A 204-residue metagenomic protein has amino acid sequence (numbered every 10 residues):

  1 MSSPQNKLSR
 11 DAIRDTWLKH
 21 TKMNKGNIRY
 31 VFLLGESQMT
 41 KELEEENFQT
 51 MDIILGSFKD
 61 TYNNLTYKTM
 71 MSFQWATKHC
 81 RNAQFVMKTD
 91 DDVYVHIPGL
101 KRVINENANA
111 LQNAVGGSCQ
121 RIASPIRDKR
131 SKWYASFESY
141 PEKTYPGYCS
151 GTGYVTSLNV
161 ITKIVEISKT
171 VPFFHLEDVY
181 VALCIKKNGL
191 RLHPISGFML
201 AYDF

Functional and structural regions predicted by a protein language model:
M1-F204: Secretory-pathway lumenal glyco-enzymes, predominantly type II signal-anchor Golgi glycosyltransferases
